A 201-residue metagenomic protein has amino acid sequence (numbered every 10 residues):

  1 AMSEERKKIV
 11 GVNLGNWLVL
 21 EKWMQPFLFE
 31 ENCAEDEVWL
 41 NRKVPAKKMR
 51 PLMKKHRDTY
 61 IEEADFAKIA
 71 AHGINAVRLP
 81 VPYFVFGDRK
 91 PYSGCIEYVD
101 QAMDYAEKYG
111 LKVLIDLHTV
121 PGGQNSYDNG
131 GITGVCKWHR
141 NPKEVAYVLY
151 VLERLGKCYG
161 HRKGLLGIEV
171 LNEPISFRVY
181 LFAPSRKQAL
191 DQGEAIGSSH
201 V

Functional and structural regions predicted by a protein language model:
A1-I74: N-terminal carbohydrate-binding accessory modules
R6-G11, K22, C33, G123-V201: Active-site region of glycoside hydrolase catalytic domains
K8-L14, V77-L79, V113-L117, L166-I168: Hydrophobic faces of well-ordered beta-strands that scaffold small-molecule active sites in alpha/beta enzyme cores
N16-V19, Y83-F86, T119-G122, N172-F177: Solvent-exposed loop/turn segments at secondary-structure junctions within structured extracellular/periplasmic domains
N16-W17, Y60, P82-V85, K137 (+2 more regions): Residue-level preference for alpha-helix termini and adjacent loops
L28-M53, Y92-C95, G123-P142: Aromatic- and acidic-residue-enriched carbohydrate-binding clefts of CAZyme catalytic domains
K55-G122, L190-V201: Aromatic-lined substrate-binding rim segments of carbohydrate-active enzymes
